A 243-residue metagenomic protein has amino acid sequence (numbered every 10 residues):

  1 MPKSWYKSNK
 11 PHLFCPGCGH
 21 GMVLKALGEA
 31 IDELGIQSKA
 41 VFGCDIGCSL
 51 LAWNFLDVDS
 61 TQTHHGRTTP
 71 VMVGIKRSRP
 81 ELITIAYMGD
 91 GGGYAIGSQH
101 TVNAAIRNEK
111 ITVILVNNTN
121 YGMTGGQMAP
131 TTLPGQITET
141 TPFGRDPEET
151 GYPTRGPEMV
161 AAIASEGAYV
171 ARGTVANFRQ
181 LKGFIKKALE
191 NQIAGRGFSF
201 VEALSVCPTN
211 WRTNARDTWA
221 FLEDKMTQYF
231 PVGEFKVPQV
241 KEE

Functional and structural regions predicted by a protein language model:
K3-H64: Active-site diphosphate/adenylate-binding microenvironment
W5, E81, A129-A194: Conserved thiamine diphosphate
N9, I193-E243: Flexible, low-complexity linker and terminal segments
I46-C48, N118-N120, N177, E202-N210: Glycine-rich beta-alpha junction loops
C48-G122, G183: Thiamine diphosphate
V58-T61, A104, A129-L133, D217-A220: Short, hinge-like loop/turn segments at secondary-structure boundaries
S98-N103, M123-I137: Active-site-proximal loop->helix
